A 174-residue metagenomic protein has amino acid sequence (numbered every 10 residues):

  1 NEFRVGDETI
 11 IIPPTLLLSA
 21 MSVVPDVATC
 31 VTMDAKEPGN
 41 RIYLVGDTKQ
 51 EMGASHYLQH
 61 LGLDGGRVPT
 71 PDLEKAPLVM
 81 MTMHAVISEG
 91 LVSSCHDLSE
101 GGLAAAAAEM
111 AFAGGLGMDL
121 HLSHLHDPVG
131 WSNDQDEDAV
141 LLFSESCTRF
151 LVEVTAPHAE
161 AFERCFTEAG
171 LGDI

Functional and structural regions predicted by a protein language model:
N1-G53: Glycine-rich anion-binding loops of enzyme active sites
N1-L17, G65, E89-I174: Glycine-/charge-enriched secondary-structure boundary and capping motifs
T15, G53-T70, I87: Gly-rich Lys/Arg/Thr-decorated short loops/hinges at beta-loop-alpha junctions or inter-strand turns that position
S19, D26, D47, M52 (+5 more regions): Residue-level signal for pocket-adjacent positions within structured domains
S22-P25, T70-M80, L122-D134: A general structural motif
D26, Y43, Q50, S55-Y57 (+4 more regions): Short, electropositive, low-hydrophobicity segments enriched in small/polar residues
K36, T70-M80, E100-A105, A156 (+1 more regions): Electropositive phosphate-/nucleotide-binding environments in soluble metabolic enzymes
L78-S93: Short, hydrophobic/aliphatic alpha-helical segments
